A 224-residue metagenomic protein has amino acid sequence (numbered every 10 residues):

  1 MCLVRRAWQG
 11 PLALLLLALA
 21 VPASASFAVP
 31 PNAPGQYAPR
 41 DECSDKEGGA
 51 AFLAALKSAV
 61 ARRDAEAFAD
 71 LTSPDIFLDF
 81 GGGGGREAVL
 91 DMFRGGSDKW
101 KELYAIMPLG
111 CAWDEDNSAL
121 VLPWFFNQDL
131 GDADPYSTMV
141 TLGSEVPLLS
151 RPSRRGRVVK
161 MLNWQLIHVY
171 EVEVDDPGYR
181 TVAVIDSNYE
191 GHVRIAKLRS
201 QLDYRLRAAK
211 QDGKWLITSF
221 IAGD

Functional and structural regions predicted by a protein language model:
M1-L14: Bacterial N-terminal signal peptides that target proteins for export
A18-A25: C-terminal segment of classical bacterial N-terminal signal peptides
F27-S58, D70: Short, low-complexity N-terminal intrinsically disordered segments enriched in polar/charged residues
D64-D75: Short, well-ordered alpha-helical segments enriched in acidic and aromatic residues
L78-G84: A short gly/proline-enriched turn/hairpin at secondary-structure junctions
W100-V140, A183-D224: Boundary regions of SH3-family modules and the immediately adjacent low-complexity/disordered segments in eukaryotic
G143-S153: Short, structured beta-strand/loop micro-motifs enriched in basic residues and often containing a Trp
R155-L202: SH3/SH3-like beta-barrel superfamily modules
